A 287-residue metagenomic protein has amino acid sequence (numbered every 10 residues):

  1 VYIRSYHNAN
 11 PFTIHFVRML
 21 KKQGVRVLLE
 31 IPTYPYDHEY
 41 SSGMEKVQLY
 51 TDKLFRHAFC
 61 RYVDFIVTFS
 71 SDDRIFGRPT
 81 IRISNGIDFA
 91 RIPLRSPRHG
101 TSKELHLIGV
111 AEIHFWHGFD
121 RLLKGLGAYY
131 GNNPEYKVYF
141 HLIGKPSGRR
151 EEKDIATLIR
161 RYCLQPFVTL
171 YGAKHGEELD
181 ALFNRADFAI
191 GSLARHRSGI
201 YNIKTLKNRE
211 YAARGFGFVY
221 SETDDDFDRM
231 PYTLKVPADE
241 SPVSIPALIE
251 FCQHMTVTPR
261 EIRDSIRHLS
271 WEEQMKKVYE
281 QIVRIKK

Functional and structural regions predicted by a protein language model:
N8, H117, E177-L179, A189-A212 (+1 more regions): Nucleotide-sugar-dependent
P11, H15-V25, L29, T33-D37 (+1 more regions): Membrane-proximal helix-turn-helix segments that form the acceptor-binding/catalytic region of lipid-linked
K53-R95: Donor nucleotide-sugar binding/catalytic pocket of nucleotide-sugar-dependent glycosyltransferases
A90-H106, Y130-E135: Nucleotide-sugar donor-binding and catalytic loop/hinge architecture of NDP-sugar-dependent glycosyltransferases
R98-L126, F140-H141: Conserved donor-binding/catalytic core segment of Leloir-type glycosyltransferases
V110-F115, P146-S147, K174: Short donor-sugar binding/catalytic loops of nucleotide-sugar-dependent glycosyltransferases, especially enzymes
G144, E152-E178, R185-F188: Nucleotide-activated donor-binding/catalytic signature segment of Leloir-type glycosyltransferases, i.e., the conserved
D239-V243, A247-K286: A charged, aromatic-enriched C-terminal amphipathic alpha-helix characteristic of glycosyltransferases across folds
